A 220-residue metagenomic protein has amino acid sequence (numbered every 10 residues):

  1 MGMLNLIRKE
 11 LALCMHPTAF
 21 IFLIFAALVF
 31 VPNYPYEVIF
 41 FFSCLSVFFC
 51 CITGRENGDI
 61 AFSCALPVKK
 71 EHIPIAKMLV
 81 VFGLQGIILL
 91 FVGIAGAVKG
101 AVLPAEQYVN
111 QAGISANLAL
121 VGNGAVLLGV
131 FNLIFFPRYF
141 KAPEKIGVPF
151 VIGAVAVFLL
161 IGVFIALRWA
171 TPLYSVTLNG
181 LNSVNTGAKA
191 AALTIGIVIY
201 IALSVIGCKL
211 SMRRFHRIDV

Functional and structural regions predicted by a protein language model:
M1-I60, A76-V220: Hydrophobic alpha-helical transmembrane segments of membrane proteins
F62-C64: Juxtamembrane/interface alpha-helical elements of multi-pass membrane proteins
H72-P74: Alpha-helix N-cap/helix-start motif at helix boundaries, enriched for small hydrophobics
